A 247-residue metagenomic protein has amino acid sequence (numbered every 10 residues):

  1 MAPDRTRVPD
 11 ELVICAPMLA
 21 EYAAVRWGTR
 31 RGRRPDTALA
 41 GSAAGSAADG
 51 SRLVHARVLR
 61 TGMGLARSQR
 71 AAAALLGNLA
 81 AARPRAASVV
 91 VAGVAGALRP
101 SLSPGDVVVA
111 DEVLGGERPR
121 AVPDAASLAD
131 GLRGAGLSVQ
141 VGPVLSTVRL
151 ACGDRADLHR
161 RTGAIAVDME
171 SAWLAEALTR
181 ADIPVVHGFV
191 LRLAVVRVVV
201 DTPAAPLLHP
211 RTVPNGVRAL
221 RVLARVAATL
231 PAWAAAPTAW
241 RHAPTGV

Functional and structural regions predicted by a protein language model:
M1-R7: Short boundary motifs at domain starts and secondary-structure transition points
R7-V13: Extreme N-terminal starter segment of soluble prokaryotic enzymes
L19-A23, W27-G28, R34-V247: Glycine-rich phosphate- or other oxyanion-binding loops that anchor nucleotides, phosphorylated ligands
